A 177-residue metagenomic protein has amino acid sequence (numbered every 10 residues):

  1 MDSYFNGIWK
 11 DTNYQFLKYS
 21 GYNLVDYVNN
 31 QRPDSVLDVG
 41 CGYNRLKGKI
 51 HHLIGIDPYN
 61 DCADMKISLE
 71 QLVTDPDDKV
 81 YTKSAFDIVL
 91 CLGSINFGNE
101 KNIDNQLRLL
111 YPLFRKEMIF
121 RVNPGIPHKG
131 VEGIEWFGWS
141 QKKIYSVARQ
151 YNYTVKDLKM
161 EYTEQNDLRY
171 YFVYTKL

Functional and structural regions predicted by a protein language model:
M1-V80, N102-N105, M118-L177: Class I (Rossmann-like) S-adenosyl-L-methionine-dependent methyltransferase catalytic domain, capturing the SAM-binding
L90: A conserved beta-strand element that flanks and buttresses the S-adenosyl-L-methionine
S94: Hydrophobic adenine-recognition pocket in adenosine-nucleotide-binding enzymes
F97-L109: A short, conserved alpha-helix within the catalytic core of class I
P112-F114: A generic alpha-to-beta junction signature in SAM-dependent methyltransferases
